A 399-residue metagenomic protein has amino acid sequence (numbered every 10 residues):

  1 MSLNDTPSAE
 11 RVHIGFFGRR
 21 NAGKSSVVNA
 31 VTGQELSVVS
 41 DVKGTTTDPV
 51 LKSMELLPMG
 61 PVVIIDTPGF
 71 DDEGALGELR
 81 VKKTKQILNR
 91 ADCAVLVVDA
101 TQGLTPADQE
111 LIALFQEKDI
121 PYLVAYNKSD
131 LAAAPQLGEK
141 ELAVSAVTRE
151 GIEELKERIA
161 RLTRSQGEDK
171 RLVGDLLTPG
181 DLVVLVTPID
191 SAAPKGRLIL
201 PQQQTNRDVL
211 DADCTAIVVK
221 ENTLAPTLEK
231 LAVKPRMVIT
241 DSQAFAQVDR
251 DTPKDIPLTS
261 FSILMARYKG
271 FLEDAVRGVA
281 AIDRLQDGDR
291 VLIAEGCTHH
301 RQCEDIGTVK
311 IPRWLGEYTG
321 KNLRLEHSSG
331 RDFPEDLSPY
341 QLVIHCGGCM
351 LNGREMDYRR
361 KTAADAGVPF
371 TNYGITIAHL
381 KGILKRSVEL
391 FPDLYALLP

Functional and structural regions predicted by a protein language model:
M1-E78, K82, Q86-N89: Conserved G1/Walker A P-loop phosphate-binding module
M1-S2, R19-S25, K195-P399: C-terminal effector/interaction modules appended to NTPase cores
I14, V183, D289-V291: Conserved hydrophobic helix-helix packing surfaces used for dimerization/oligomerization
D41, F70-L76, D99-G103, L162-R164 (+3 more regions): Short, flexible loop segments at the rims of nucleotide/cofactor-binding pockets, characterized by
K52-G60, A75-A143, R171-D175, L198-C214 (+3 more regions): Conserved C-terminal guanine-recognition region of P-loop GTPase G domains, centered on the G4
T67, V98-Q102, I120-Q136, L142-E150 (+8 more regions): G-domain G4 guanine-recognition motif of GTPases
E117-D175, P179-V184, D213-N222, T259-S260 (+4 more regions): Canonical P-loop GTPase G-domain recognition
L176-Q204: Long, well-ordered amphipathic alpha-helical subdomains in the mid-to-C-terminal portions of large enzyme subunits
